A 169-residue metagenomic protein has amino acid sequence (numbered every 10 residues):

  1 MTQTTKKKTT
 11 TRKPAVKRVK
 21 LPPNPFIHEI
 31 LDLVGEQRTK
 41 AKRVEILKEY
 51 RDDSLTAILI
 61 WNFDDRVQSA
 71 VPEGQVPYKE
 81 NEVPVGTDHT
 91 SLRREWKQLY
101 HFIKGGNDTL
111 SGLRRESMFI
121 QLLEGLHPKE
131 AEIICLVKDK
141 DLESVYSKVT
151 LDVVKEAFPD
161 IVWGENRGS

Functional and structural regions predicted by a protein language model:
T2-S169: N-terminal nucleic-acid-engaging modules of covalent nucleotidyltransferase systems
